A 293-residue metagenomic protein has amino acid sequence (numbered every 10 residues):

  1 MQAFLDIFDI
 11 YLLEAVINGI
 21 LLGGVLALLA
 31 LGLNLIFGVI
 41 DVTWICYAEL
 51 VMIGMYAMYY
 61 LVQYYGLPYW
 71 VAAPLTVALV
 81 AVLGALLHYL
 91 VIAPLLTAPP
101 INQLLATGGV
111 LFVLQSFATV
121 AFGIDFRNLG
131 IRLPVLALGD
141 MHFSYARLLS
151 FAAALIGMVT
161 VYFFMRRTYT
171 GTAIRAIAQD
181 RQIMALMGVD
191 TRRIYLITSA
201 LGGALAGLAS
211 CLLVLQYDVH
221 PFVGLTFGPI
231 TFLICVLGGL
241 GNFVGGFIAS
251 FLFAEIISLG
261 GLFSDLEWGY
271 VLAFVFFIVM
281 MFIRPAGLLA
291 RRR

Functional and structural regions predicted by a protein language model:
M1-L29, A57, L67-A72, A98-L104 (+2 more regions): Membrane-interfacial amphipathic/re-entrant helices at transmembrane-helix boundaries
F4, P94-R167, I194-I197, L259 (+3 more regions): Transmembrane helix-bundle core of multi-pass membrane transporters and related energy-transducing complexes
I10-Y11, A121, Q179-L186, D190-R193 (+1 more regions): Cytosolic-side transmembrane-helix boundaries in multi-pass membrane proteins
L22, H142-H220, F243-A249: Helix-loop-helix "hairpin" substructures at the membrane interface of multi-pass membrane proteins
L26, G66-A78, L196-A206, S210-C211 (+1 more regions): Transmembrane alpha-helical segments in multi-pass inner-membrane proteins
V39-L86, L90, D218, F263: Membrane-embedded helix boundary and interhelical linker motif in transport proteins
A48-I53, L95-T119, G224-V236, D265-R284: Pore- or pathway-lining transmembrane helices of multi-pass membrane proteins that form conduits for solutes/ions
G66-V110, F117, I248-F253, R284-P285: Alpha-helical transmembrane segments within multi-pass membrane transporters and channels
